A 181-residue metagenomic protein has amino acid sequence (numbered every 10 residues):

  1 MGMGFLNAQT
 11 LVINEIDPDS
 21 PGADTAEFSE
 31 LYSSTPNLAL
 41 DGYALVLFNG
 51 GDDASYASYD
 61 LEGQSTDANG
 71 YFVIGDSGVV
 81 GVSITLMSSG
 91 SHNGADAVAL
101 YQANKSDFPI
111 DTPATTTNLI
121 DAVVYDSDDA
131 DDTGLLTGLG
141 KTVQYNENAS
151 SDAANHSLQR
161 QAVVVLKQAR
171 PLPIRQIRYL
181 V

Functional and structural regions predicted by a protein language model:
M1-N7: C-terminal segment of classical bacterial N-terminal signal peptides
N7-V143, A154: Activation on beta-sandwich/Ig-like modules and their edge loops
K141-L166: PGST-rich, cysteine-poor low-complexity/disordered linker and tail segments that act as flexible spacers
Q161-V181: A recurrent domain-boundary module in secreted/ectodomain proteins
